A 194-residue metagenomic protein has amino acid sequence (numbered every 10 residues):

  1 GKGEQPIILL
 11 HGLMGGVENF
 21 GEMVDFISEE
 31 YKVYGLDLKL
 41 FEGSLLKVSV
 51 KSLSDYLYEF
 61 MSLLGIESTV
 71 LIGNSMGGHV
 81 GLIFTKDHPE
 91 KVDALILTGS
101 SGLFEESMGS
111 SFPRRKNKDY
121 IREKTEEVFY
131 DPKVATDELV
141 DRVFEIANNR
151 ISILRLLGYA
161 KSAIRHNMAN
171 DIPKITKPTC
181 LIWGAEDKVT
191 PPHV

Functional and structural regions predicted by a protein language model:
G1-G43: Conserved HGGG/HGGXW glycine-rich cap/lid loop of the alpha/beta-hydrolase fold
P6, K32, E67-V70, K91-A94 (+1 more regions): Structural signature of beta-strand start/N-cap positions in the alpha/beta core of ABC transporter nucleotide-binding
L9-G12, S75, G184: Glycine-rich His-Gly loop
Y31-G73: Active-site loop/oxyanion-hole signature of alpha/beta-hydrolase fold enzymes
L63-E105: Conserved hydrolase catalytic core segment
R115-K177: Conserved alpha/beta-hydrolase catalytic His-Asp/Glu region
I175, L181-W183, D187: Short beta-strand/loop motif that positions the catalytic acidic residue of the alpha/beta-hydrolase fold
K188-V194: Conserved alpha/beta-hydrolase "acid-adjacent" motif
